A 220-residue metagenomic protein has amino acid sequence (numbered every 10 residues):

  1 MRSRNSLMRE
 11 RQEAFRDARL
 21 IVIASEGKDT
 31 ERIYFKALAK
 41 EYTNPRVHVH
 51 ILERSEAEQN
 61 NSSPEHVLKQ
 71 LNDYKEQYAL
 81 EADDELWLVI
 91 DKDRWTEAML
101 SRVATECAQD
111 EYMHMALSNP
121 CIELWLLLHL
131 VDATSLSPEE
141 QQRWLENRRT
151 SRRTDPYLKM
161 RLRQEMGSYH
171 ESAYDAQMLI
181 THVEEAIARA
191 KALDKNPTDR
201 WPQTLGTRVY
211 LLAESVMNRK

Functional and structural regions predicted by a protein language model:
R2, S6-A18, I33-A57, K75-W87 (+1 more regions): C-terminal accessory helical subdomains adjacent to catalytic cores in phosphodiester- and nucleotide-handling enzymes
L20-A24: Conserved beta-strand elements of the Class I
S25-E26, I90: Conserved residues at beta->alpha junctions
G27, E31, Q59-L68, T204-R208: Phosphate/oxyanion-binding active-site loops and adjacent basic polyanion-contact surfaces
K69-Y74: Alpha-helical scaffolding within the catalytic cores of extracellular/periplasmic polymer-degrading hydrolases
